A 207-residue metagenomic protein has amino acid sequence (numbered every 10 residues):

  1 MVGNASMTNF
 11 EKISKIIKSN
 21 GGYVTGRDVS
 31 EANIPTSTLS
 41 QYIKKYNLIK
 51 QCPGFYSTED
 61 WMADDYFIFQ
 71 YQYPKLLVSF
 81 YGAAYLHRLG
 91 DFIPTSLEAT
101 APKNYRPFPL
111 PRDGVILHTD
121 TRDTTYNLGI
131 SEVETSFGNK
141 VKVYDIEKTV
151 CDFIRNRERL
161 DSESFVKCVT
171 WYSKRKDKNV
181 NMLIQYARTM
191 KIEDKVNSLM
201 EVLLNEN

Functional and structural regions predicted by a protein language model:
M1-K12, Y71: Short alpha-helical segments that sit at the start of domains
K12, G22-D28, Q51, F55-N207: Nucleic-acid-binding surface
I16-N20, A32: Helix-start/capping segments and mature chain N-termini
E31-K44: Short amphipathic alpha-helical interaction segments
